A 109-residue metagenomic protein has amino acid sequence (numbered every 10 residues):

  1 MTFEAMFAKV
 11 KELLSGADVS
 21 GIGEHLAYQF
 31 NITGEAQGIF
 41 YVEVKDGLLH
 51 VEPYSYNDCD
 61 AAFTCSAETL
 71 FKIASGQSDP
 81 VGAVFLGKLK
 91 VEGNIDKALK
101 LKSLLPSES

Functional and structural regions predicted by a protein language model:
M1-S109: Feature captures hydrophobic
